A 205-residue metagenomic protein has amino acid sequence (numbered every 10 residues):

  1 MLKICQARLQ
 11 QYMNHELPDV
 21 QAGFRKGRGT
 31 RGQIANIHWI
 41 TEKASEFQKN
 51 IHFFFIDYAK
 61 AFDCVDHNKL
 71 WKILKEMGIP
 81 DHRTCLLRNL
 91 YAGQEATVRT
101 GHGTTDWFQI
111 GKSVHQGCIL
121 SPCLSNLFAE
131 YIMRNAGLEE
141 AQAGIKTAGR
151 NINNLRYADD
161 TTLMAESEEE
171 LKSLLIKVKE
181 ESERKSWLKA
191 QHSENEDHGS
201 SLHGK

Functional and structural regions predicted by a protein language model:
M1-K205: Nucleotidyl polymerases of mobile genetic elements and RNA viruses
